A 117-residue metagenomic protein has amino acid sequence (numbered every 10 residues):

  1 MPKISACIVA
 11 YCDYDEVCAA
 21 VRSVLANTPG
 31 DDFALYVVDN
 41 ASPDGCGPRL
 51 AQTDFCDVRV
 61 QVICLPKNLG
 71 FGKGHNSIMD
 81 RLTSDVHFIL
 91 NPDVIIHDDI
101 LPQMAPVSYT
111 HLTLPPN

Functional and structural regions predicted by a protein language model:
K3-S5, A34: Cell-envelope/extracellular polymer assembly enzymes that use nucleotide-activated donors
S23, D39-P48, K67: A conserved acidic beta->alpha catalytic loop
S23-D32: Short, acidic, metal-binding catalytic loop of nucleotide-sugar glycosyltransferases
D32-A41, I63-L65: Short beta-strand/loop segment that forms part of the nucleotide-sugar
G45, V94-P106: Acidic donor-binding/catalytic loop of UDP-sugar-dependent glycosyltransferases, especially processive GT2
L65-L82: Glycine-rich, basic loop-to-helix element that forms the pyrophosphate-binding segment of sugar-nucleotide handling
H87: Short aromatic/hydrophobic "clamp" motif used to bind/position activated sugar donors
Y109-P116: Conserved small/polar residues in nucleotide/adenosyl-binding loops
